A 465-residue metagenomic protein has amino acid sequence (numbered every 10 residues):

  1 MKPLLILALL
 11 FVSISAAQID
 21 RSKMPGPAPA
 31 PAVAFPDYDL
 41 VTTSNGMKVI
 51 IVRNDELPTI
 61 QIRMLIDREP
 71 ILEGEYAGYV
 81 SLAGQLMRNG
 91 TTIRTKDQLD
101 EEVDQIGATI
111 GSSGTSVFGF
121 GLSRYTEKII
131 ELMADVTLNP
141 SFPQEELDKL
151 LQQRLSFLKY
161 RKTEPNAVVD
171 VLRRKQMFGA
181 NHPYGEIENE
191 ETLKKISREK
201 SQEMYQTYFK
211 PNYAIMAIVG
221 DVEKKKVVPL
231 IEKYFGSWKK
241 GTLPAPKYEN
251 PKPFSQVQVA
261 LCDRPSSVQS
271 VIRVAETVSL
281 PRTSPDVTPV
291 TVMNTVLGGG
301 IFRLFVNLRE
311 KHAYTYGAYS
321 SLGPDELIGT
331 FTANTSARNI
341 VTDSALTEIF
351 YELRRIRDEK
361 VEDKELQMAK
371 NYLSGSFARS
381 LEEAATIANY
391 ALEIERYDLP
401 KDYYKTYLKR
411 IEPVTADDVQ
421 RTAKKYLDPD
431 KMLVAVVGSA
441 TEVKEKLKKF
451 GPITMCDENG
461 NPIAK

Functional and structural regions predicted by a protein language model:
Q18-P31, I215-G220, T335, Q367-K465: C-terminal regions of mature proteins
I19-A28, I215-L280, V436-K465: An aromatic/glycine/proline-enriched structural segment found at the starts of mature extracellular/organellar domains
I19-R21, G26, D100-M204, N250 (+4 more regions): Acidic/histidine-enriched segments that form metal/cofactor-coordinating and catalytic pocket/exosite environments
D20-V41, K175-A214, T242, P246-P251 (+3 more regions): Histidine-acidic residue clusters that define the catalytic metal-binding segment of zinc metallopeptidase domains
I62-S123, T163, Y184-I187, G298-Y314 (+1 more regions): M16/MPP (pitrilysin/insulinase) zinc-metallopeptidase core fold and M16-derived inactive scaffolds
N89-I93, F120-Q153, P281, G300 (+3 more regions): M16/insulysin-pitrilysin zinc metalloprotease superfamily fold
Q153-L172, N250-Q269, R303, N307-T315 (+3 more regions): Short acidic/His-enriched helical or mixed secondary-structure segments at domain edges of catalytic enzymes and some
R273-E276, L297-A337: A structural supersecondary motif
